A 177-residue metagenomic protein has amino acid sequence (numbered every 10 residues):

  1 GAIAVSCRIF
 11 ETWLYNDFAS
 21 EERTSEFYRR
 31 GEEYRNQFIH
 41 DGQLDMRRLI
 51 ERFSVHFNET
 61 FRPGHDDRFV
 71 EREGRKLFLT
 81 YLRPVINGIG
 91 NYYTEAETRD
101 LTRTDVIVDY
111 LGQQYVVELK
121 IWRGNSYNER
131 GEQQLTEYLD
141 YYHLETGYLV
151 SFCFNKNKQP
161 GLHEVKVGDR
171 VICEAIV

Functional and structural regions predicted by a protein language model:
G1-N87, L101, D105, L111: C-terminal leucine-rich, beta-strand-based interaction scaffolds used for sensing/assembly
F18, K120-R123, C153: A short beta-strand motif that forms part of the nucleic acid-binding face of small beta-barrel RNA-binding folds
F78, V106-V108, G112-R123, Y138: Conserved catalytic cores of phosphodiester-cleaving nucleases, focusing on short active-site segments
G90-N91: Phosphate-binding active sites in nucleotide-utilizing proteins
A96-R99: Conserved helicase motor
V117, Y148-V150, C173-A175: Hydrophobic/aromatic beta-strand patches that form the interior of the parallel beta-sheet core in alpha/beta enzyme
N128-E132, L139-V167: Nucleic-acid nuclease catalytic cores
V165-V177: Intrinsically disordered, low-complexity terminal regions enriched in charged/polar residues
